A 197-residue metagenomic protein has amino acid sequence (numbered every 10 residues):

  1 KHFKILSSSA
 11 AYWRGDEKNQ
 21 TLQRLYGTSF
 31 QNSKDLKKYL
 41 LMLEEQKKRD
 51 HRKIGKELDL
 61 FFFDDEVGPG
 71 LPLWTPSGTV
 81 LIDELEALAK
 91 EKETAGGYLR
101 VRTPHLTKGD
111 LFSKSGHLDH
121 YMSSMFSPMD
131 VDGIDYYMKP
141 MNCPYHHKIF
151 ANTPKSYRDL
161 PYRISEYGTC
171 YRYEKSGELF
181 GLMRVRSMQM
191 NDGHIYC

Functional and structural regions predicted by a protein language model:
K1-I164, G168-T169, E174-L179, M183: Auxiliary tRNA-acceptor-end handling modules of aminoacyl-tRNA synthetases
Y196-C197: Hydrophobic, small-residue-rich alpha-helical packing segments that form membrane-like cores
